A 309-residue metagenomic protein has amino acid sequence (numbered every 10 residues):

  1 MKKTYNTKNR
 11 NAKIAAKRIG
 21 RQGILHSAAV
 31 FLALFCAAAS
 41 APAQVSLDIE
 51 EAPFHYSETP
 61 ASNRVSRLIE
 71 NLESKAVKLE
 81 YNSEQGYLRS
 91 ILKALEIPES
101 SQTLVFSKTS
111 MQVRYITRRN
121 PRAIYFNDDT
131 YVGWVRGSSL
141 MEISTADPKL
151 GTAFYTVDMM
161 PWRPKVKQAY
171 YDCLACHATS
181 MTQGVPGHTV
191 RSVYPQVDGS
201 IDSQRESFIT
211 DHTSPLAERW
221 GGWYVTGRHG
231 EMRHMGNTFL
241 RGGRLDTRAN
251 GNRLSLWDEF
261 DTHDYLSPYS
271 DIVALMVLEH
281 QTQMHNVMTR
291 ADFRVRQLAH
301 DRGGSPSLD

Functional and structural regions predicted by a protein language model:
M1-K3: Positively charged n-region of N-terminal signal peptides that target proteins for export
Y5-A28: Bacterial N-terminal signal peptides that target proteins for export
I19, E99-V105, T117-M159: Post-cleavage N-terminal segment of exported redox proteins
H26-A38: Bacterial N-terminal signal peptides
A39-A43: Sec/Tat signal peptide C-region and signal peptidase I cleavage site
Q44-Q112, P121-Y125, G222, G251-S307: Conserved small-residue
G86-K93, Y125-T130, M160-P161, S207-D211: Short alpha-helical segments and helix-capping/turn motifs at coil-helix boundaries
G133-D309: Sequence context surrounding c-type heme c attachment/ligation sites in exported
